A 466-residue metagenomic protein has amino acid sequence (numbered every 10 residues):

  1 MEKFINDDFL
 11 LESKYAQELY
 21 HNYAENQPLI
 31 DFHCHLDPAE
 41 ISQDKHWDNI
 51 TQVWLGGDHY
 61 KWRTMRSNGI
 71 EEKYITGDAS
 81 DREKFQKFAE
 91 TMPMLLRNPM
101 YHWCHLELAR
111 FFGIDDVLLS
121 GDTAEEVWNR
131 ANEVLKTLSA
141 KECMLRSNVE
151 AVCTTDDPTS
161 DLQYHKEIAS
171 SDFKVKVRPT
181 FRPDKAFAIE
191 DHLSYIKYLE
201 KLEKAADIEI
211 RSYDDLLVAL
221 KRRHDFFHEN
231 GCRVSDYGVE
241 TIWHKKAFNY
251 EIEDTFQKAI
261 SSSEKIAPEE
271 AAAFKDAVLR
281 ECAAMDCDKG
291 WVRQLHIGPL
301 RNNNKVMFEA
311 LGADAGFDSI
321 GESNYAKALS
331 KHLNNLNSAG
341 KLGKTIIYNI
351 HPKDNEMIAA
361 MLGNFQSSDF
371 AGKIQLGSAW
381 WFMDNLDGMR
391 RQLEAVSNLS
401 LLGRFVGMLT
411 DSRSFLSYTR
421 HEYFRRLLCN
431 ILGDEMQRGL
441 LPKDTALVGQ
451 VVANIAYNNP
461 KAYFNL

Functional and structural regions predicted by a protein language model:
E2-K289, K341-G343, I347-A359, G363-L466: Metal-cofactor-binding active-site regions of metalloenzymes
P268, F317-S323: A short acidic, glycine-rich active-site loop that binds or catalyzes chemistry on phosphate/adenosine moieties
R293-L295: C-terminal amphipathic alpha-helical interaction region
P299, N304: Hard-cation-handling environments
F308-G316: Short glycine/proline- and charge-enriched loop/turn segments that cap or connect secondary-structure elements
Y325-L329: Divalent-cation-assisted or electrostatically stabilized phosphate/pyrophosphate-binding catalytic cores
H332-S338: Short, basic/hydrophobic alpha-helical segments
